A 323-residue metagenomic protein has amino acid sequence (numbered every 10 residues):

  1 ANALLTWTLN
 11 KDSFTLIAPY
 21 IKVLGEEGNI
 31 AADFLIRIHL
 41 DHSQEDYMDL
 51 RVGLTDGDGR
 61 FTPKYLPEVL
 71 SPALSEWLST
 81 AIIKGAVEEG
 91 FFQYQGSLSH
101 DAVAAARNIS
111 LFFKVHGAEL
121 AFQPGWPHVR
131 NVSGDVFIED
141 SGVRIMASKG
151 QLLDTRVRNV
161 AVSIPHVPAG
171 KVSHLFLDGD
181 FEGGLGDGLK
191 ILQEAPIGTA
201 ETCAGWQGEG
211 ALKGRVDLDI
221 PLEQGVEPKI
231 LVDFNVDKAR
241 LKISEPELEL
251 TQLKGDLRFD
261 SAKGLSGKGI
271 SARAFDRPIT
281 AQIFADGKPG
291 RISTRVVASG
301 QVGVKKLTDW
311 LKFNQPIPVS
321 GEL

Functional and structural regions predicted by a protein language model:
A1-L24, Y47-L120, H166-K229, D233-K242 (+2 more regions): Extended amphipathic, helix-rich lipid-handling scaffolds
N2-L4, N29-D33, E45-D49, V129-S133 (+3 more regions): Transmembrane beta-barrel architecture of outer membranes
L16-A18, A31, E89, I145-A147 (+2 more regions): Hydrophobic residues on conserved beta-strands that form the core of alpha/beta folds
A18-G25, A147-L152, K268-A274, I283: Short beta-strand segments that buttress and anchor functional surface loops
L24-N29, Q123-W126, D154-R156, E245-E247 (+1 more regions): Solvent-exposed loop/turn segments connecting transmembrane beta-strands in outer-membrane beta-barrel proteins
D135-V136, D256-L257, V296, L323: Well-ordered beta-strand segments characteristic of repetitive beta-sheet solenoids
